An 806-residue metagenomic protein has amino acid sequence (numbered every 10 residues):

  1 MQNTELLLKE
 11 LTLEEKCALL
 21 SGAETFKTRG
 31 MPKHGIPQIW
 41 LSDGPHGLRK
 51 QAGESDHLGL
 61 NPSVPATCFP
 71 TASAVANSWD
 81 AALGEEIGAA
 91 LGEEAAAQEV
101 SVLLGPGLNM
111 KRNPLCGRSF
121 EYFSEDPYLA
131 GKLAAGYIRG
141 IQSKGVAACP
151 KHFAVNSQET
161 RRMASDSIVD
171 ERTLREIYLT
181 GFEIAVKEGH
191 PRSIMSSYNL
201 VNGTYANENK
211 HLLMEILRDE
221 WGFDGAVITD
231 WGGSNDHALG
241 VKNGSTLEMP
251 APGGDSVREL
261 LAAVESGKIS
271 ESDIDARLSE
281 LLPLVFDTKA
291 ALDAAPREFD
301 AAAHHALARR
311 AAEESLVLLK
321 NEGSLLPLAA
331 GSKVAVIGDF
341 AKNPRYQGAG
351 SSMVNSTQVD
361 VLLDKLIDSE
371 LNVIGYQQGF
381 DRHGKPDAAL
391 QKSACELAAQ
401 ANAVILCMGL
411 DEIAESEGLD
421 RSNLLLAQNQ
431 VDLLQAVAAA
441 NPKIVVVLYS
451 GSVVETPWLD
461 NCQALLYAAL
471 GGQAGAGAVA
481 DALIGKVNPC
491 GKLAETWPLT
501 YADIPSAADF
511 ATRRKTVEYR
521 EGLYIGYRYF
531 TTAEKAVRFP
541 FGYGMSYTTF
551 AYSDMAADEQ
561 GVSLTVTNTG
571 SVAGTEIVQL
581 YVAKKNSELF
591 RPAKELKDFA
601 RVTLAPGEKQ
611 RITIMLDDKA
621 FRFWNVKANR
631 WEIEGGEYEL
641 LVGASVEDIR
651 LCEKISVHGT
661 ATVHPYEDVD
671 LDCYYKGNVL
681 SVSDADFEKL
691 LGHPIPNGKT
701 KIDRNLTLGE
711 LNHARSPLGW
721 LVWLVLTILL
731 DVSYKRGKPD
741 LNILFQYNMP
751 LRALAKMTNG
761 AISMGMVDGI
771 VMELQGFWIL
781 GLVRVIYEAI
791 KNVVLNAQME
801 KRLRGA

Functional and structural regions predicted by a protein language model:
M1-K619, F623, E637-L641, V646 (+6 more regions): Glycoside hydrolase catalytic-domain context in secreted enzymes
W40, T71, L247, T357-D360 (+7 more regions): A broadly tuned "polar low-complexity/structure-edge" signature
D618-P665: Terminal connector regions
V646, E653-W723: Charged, amphipathic alpha-helical linkers/stalks
L721-A806: Extended non-globular C-terminal regions
